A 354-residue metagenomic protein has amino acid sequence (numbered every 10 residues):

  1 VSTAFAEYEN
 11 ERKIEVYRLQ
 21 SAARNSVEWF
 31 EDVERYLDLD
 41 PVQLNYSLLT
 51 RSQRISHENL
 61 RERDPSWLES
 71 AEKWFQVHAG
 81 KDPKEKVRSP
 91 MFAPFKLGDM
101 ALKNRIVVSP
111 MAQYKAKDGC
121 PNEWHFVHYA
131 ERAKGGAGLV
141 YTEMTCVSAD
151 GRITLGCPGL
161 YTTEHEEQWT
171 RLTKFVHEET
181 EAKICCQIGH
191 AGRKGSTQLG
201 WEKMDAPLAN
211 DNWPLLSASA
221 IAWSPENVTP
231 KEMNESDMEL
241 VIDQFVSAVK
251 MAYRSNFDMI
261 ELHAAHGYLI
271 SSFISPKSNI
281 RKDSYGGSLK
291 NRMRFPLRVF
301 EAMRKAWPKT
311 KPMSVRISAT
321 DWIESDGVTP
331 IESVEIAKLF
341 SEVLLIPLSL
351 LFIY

Functional and structural regions predicted by a protein language model:
S2-K81: C-terminal helical "tail/cap" subdomain of flavin- and related membrane-associated enzymes
D64-Y354: Flavin-dependent oxidoreductase catalytic cores
